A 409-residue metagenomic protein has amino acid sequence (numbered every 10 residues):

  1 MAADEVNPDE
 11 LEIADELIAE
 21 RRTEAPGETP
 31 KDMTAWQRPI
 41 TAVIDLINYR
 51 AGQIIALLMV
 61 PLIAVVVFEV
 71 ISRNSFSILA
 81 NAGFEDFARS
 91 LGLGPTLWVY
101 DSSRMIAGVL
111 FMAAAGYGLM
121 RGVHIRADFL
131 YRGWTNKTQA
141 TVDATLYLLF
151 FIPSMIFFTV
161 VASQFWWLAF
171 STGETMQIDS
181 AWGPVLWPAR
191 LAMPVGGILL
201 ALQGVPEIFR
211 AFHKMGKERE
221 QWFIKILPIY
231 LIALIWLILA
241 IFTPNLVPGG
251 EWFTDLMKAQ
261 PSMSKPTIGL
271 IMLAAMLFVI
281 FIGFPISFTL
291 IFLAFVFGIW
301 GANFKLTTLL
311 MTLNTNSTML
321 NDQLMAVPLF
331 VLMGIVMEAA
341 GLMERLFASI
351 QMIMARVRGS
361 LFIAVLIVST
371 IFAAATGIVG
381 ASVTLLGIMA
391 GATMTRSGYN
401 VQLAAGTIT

Functional and structural regions predicted by a protein language model:
A2-P244: Alpha-helical transmembrane segments and membrane-interface helix-loop junctions in multi-pass membrane proteins
R22-V43, G250, M263-T267, G301-T308 (+1 more regions): Short, membrane-interfacial amphipathic segments enriched in basic
A42-Y49, I125-N136, A140-A144, R210-K214 (+4 more regions): Short amphipathic alpha-helical coupling elements at transmembrane boundaries
S72, A114-A115, M276-I286, G334-E338 (+2 more regions): Transmembrane alpha-helix interface/packing and boundary motifs in multi-pass membrane proteins, characterized by
L93, W252-V327, A348-S349: Hydrophobic transmembrane alpha-helices of multi-pass solute/ion transporters
L93-M112, R190, M272, M311-L329 (+1 more regions): Loop-to-helix entry region at the N-terminal start of transmembrane alpha-helices in multi-pass membrane transporters
H124, Q260-P261, F304-S397: Membrane-embedded alpha-helical segments and adjacent helix-loop junctions characteristic of multi-pass solute
Y230-F242, I271-F281, A294-G298, F330-G334 (+1 more regions): Hydrophobic core segments of alpha-helical transmembrane domains in multi-pass membrane transport and ion-translocation
